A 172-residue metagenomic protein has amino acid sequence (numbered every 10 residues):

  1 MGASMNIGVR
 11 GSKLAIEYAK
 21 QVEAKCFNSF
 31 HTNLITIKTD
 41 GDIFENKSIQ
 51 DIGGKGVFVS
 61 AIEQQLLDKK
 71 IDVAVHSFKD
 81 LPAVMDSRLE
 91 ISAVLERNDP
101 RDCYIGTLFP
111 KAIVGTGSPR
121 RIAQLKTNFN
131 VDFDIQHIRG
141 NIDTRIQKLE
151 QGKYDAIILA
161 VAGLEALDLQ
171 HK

Functional and structural regions predicted by a protein language model:
M1-K172: Domain-level signature for soluble enzymes in the chorismate/prephenate branch of the shikimate pathway
